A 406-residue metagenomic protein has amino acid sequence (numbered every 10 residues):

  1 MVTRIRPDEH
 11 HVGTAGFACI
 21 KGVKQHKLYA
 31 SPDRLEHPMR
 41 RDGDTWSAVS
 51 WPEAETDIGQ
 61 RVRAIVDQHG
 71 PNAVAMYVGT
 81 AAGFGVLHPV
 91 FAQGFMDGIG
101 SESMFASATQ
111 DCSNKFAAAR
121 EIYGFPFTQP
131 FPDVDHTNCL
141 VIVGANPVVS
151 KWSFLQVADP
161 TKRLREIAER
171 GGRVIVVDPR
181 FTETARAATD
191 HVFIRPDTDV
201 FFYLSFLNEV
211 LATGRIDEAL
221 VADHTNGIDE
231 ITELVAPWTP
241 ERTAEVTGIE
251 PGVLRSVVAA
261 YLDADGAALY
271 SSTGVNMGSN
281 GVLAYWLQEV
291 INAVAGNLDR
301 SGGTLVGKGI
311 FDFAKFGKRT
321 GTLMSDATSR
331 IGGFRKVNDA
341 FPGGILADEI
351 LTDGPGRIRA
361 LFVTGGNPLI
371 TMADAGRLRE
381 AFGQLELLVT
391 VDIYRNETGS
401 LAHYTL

Functional and structural regions predicted by a protein language model:
M1-T213, G227, E250, F362-T364: N-terminal export/assembly segments and adjacent metallocofactor-ligating motifs of anaerobic energy-metabolism
D57, R61-I65, G94-G98, I167-R170 (+12 more regions): Generic, well-ordered alpha-helical scaffold segments in large soluble proteins
H69-A73, I216-V221, A268, D299-V306: Flexible, glycine/charged-enriched surface loops at secondary-structure junctions
A73, C139-A187, R195, A327-L406: A cross-kingdom feature strongest in bacterial/archaeal respiratory oxidoreductases
Y77-F84, R242-I249, S272-S279, G366-L369: Conserved short loop/turn motifs at secondary-structure junctions
A82-V86, C112-N114, V148-S150, T182-A185 (+4 more regions): Flexible loop/turn segments at secondary-structure boundaries
D197, Y203-A268: P-loop NTPase catalytic nucleotide-binding module
G252, Y261-P355: A glycine-rich, hydrophobic/aromatic-adjacent loop/helix-cap motif
